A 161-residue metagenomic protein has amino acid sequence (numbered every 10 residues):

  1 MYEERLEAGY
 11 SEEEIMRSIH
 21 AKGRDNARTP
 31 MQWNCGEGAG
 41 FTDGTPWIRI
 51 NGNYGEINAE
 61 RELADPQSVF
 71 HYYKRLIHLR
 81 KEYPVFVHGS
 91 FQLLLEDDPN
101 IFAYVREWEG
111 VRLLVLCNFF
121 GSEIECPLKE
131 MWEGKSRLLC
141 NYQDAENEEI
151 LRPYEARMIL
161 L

Functional and structural regions predicted by a protein language model:
M1-L113, F119-I124: Loop/helix patches that line or flank the sugar-binding groove of alpha-linked glycan CAZymes
L6, A145-E146: Polysaccharide-binding surfaces and accessory modules of carbohydrate-active proteins
D25, D98, W132-E133, P153: A short, polar/charged loop/turn motif at coil->beta-strand junctions and beta-hairpin connectors
C35, C140-Q143, E155: Residues at the C-termini of beta-strands that transition into short coil/loop
W108-E109, N141-Q143, L161: Short, flexible beta-strand-to-coil junctions
E123-N141: Beta-strand-rich binding/interaction modules
E146-L161: C-terminal beta-strand-rich structural cap/linker in extracellular carbohydrate-active enzymes
